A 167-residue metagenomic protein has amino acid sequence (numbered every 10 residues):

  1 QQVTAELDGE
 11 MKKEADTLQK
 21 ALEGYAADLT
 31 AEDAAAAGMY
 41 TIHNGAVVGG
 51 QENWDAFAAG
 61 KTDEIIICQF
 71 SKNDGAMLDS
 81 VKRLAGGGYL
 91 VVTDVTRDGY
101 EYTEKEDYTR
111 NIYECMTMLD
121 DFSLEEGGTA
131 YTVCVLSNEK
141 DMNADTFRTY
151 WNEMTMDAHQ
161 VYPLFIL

Functional and structural regions predicted by a protein language model:
Q1-L167: Mature, Sec-exported extracytoplasmic domains of Gram-positive
